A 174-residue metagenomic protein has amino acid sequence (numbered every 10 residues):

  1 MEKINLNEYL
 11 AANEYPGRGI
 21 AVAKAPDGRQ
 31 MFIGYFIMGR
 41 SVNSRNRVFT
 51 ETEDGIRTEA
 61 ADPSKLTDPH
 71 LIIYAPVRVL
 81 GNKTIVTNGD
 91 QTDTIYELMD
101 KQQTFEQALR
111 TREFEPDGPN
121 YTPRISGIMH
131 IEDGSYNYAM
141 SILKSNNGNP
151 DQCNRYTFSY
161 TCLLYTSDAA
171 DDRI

Functional and structural regions predicted by a protein language model:
M1-L66, D90: Extreme N-terminus nucleophile/cap motif
N5-L10, T58-D68, V77-F105: Alpha/propeptide regions of enzymes that mature by internal proteolysis
E14-P16, H70, P119-Y121: Short, surface-exposed loop/turn motifs at beta-strand boundaries within globular domains
G17-P26, M31-G34, A75-V77, R124-H130 (+1 more regions): Short beta-strand scaffold segments in enzyme catalytic cores
L71-R78, F114: Short, charged beta->alpha transition segments
Q91-C153: Short histidine
D151-L163: Flexible, small-/acidic-enriched active-site or ligand-binding loops
Y165-I174: Single conserved hydrophobic/aromatic residue that forms the stacking wall/gate of nucleotide- or nucleobase-binding
